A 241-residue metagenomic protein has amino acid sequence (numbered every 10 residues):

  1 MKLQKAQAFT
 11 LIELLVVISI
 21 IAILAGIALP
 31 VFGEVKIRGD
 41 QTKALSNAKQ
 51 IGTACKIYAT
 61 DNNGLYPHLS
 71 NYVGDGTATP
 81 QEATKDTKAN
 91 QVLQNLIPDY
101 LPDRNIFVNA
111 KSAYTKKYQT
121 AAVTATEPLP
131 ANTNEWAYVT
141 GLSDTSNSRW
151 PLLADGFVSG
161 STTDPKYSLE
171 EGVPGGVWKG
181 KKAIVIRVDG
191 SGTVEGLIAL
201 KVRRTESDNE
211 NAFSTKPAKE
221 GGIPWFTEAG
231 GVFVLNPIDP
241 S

Functional and structural regions predicted by a protein language model:
K2-K49: Amphipathic alpha-helical segments typified by the pilin-like N-terminal helix that continues immediately C-terminal
T42-S241: Short, well-structured segments within or immediately adjacent to enzyme catalytic domains that line ligand-binding
